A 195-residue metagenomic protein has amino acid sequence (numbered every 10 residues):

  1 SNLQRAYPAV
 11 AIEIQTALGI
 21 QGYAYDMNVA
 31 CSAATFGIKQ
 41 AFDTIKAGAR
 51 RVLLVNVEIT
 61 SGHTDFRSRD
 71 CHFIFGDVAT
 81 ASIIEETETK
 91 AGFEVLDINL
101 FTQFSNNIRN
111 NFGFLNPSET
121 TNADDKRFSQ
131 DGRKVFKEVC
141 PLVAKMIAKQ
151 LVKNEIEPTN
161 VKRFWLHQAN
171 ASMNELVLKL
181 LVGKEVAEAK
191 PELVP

Functional and structural regions predicted by a protein language model:
S1, Y25-N28, R50-V57, E94-L100 (+2 more regions): Beta-strand segments within the central parallel beta-sheet cores of soluble alpha/beta enzyme folds
S1-A6, V161-L180: Glycine-rich phosphate-binding loops at beta-strand->alpha-helix junctions
N2-R50, L180-P195: Conserved catalytic cysteine-centered active-site region of acyl-thioester-dependent Claisen-condensing enzymes
Y7-A9, I38-K39, T64-R69, N107-I108: Short acidic, glycine/serine/threonine-rich loops at helix termini
A49-A79: Flexible, glycine-rich active-site loops centered on histidine and acidic residues that chelate a metal or position
S68-P141, K145: Condensing-enzyme catalytic core mediating Claisen C-C bond formation in acyl metabolism
K145-K162, V186: Phosphate/pyrophosphate-binding loops at sites that engage ATP/ADP/AMP, CoA/4′-phosphopantetheine, polyphosphate
